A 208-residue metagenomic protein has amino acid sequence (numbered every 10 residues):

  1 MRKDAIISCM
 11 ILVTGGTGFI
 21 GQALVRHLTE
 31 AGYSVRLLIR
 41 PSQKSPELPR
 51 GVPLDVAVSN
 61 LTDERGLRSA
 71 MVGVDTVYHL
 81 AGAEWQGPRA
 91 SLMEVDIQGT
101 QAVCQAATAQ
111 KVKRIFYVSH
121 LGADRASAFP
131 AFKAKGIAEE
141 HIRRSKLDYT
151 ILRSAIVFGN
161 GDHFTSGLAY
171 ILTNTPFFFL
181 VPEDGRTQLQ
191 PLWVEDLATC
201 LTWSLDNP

Functional and structural regions predicted by a protein language model:
I11-Y33: N-terminal Rossmann NAD(P)H-binding glycine-rich loop of SDR-like oxidoreductase domains
G21-Q22, I97, G136: Residues forming the Rossmann-fold NAD(P)(H) cofactor-binding site
A23, H27, A106, H141 (+1 more regions): Rossmann-fold NAD(P)-dependent oxidoreductase module
Y33-P41: Conserved glycine-rich Rossmann-like NAD(P)H-binding loop of the short-chain dehydrogenase/reductase
Q43-K44, V52-A102, A106-A109, L121-S127: NAD(P)H-binding glycine-rich loop region in Rossmannoid oxidoreductase-like domains and their noncatalytic homologs
A126-A155, N160-Y170: Active-site Tyr-X1-5-Lys
Y170-L192, D196, C200-P208: A conserved pocket-lining segment of Rossmann-fold NAD(P)-dependent short-chain dehydrogenase/reductase
